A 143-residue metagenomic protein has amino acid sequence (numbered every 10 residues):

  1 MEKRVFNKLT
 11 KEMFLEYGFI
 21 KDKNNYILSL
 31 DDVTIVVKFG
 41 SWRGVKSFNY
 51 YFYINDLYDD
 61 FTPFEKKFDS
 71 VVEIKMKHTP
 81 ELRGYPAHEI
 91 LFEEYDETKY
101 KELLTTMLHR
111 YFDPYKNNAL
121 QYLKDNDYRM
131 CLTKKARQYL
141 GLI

Functional and structural regions predicted by a protein language model:
M1-L9, I27-I143: Intrinsically disordered, low-complexity regulatory regions enriched in serine/threonine/proline and acidic residues
K11-N25: Short secondary-structure junctions
